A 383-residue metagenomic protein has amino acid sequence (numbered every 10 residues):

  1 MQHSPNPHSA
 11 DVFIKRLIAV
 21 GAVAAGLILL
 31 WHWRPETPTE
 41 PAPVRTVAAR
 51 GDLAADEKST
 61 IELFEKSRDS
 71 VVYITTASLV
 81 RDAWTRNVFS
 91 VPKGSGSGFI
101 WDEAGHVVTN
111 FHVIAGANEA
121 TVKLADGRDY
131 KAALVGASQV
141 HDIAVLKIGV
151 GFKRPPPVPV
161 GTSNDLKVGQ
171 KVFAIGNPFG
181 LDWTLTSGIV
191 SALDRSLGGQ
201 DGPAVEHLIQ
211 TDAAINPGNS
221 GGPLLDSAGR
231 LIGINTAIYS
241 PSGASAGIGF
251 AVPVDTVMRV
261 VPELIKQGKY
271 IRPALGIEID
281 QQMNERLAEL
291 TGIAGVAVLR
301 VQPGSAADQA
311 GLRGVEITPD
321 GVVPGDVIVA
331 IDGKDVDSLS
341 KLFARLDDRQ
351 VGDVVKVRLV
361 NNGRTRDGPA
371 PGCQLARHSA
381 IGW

Functional and structural regions predicted by a protein language model:
M1-N6: N-terminal, positively charged topogenic segments adjacent to a membrane insertion site
P7-G21, I28-A294, L299-P303, D320 (+5 more regions): Serine-dependent protease modules
G311-L312, E316: N-terminal amphipathic/basic membrane-interacting segments and domains, especially the gasdermin N-terminal
G368-A370: Edge beta-strands of extracellular beta-sandwich domains
